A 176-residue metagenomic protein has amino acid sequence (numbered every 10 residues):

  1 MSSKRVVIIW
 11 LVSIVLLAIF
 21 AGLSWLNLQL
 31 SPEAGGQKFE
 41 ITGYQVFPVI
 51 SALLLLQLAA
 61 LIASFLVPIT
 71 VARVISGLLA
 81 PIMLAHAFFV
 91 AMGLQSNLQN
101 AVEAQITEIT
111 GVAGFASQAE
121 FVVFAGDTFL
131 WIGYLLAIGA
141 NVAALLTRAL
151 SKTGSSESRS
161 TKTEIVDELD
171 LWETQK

Functional and structural regions predicted by a protein language model:
M1-K176: Intrinsic, low-complexity terminal and presequence regions
